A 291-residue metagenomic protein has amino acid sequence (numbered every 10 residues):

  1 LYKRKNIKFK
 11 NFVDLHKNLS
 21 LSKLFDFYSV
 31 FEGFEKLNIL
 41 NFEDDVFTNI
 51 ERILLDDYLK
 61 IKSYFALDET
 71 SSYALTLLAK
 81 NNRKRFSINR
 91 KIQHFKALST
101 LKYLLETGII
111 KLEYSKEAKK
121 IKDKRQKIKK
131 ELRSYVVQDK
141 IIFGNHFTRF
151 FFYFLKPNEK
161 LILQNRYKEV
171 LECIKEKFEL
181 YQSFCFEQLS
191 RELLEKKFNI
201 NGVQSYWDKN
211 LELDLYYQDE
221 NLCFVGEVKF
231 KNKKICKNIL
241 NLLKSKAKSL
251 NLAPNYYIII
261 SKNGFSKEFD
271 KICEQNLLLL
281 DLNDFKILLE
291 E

Functional and structural regions predicted by a protein language model:
L1, L194, L213-C236, L243 (+1 more regions): Conserved catalytic cores of phosphodiester-cleaving nucleases, focusing on short active-site segments
L1-D14, E268-L280: Long, low-complexity, intrinsically disordered N-terminal extensions of eukaryotic proteins, enriched
Y2-K60: Amphipathic alpha-helical "lid/sensor" segments that cap RecA-like P-loop NTPase cores
L54-K209: Accessory nucleic acid-recognition modules appended to NTPase machines
Y153-L155, E227, F269-D270: Short conserved micro-motifs at the rims of enzyme active sites and ligand-binding pockets
W207-L211, Y217-E220, L250-A253: A structural signal for short secondary-structure junctions
K237-A253, Y257, E268: Short, charged, amphipathic alpha-helix that recurs within catalytic cores of restriction-modification and other
I258-E291: Domain-level recognition of nuclease-like catalytic cores that cleave nucleotide substrates
